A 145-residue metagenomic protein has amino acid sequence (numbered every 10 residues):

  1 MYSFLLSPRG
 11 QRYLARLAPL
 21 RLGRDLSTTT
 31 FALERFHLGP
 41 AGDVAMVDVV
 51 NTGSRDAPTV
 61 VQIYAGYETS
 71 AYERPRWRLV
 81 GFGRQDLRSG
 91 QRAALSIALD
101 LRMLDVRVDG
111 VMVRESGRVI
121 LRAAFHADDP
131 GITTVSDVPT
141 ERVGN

Functional and structural regions predicted by a protein language model:
M1-P58, Y64-G66, V111, G117-A123 (+1 more regions): Secreted, periplasmic, or luminal enzymes acting at the cell surface/secretory milieu
L6-L14, S70-P75, A94-L99, V113-R114: Short linear motifs at secondary-structure transitions and domain/linker junctions
T59-I63, P75-V80, D109-S116, T134-V135: Composition- and surface-driven signal marking solvent-exposed, interaction-prone regions in large proteins
G66-A71, H126: Change "in extracellular beta-sheet-rich domains … of secreted and cell-surface proteins" to "in beta-sheet-rich domains
A71-R107: Intrinsically disordered, low-complexity Pro/Gly/Ser/Thr-rich segments with frequent PxxP/GP/PP motifs and embedded
L79-G83, D137-R142: Short alpha-helical "patches" and their helix-cap loops
L99-A127: Short, surface-exposed ligand- or partner-binding patches at beta-edge/loop junctions that are enriched in aromatics
A127-V135: Beta-sandwich strand segments
